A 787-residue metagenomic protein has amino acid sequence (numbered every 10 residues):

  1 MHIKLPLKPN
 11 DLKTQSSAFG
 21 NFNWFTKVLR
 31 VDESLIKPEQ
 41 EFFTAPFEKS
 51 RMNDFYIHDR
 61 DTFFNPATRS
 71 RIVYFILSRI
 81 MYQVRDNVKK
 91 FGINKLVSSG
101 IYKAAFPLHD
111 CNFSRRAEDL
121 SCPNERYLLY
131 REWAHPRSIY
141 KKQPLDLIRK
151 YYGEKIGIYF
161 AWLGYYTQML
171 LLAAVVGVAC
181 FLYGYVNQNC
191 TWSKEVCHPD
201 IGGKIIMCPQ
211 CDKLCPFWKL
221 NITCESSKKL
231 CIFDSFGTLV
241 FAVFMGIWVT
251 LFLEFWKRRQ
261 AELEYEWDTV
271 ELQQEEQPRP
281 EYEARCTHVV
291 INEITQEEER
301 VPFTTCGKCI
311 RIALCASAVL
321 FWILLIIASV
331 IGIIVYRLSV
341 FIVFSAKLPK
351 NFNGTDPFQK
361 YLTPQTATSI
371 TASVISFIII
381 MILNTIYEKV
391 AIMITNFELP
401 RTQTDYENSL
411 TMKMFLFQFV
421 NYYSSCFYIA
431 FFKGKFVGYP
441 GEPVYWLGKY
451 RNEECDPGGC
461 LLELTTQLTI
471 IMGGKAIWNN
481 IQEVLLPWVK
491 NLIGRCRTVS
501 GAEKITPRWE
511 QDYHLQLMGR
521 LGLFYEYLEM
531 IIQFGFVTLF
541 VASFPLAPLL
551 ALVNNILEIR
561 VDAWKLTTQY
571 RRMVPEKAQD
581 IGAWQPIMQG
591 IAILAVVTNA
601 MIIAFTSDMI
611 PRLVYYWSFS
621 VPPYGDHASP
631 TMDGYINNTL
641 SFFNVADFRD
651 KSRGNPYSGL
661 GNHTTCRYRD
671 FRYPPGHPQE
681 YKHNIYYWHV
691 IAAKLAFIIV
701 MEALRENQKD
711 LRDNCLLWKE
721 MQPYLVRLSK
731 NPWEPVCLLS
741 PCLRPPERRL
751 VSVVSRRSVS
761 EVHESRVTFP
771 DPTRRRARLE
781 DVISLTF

Functional and structural regions predicted by a protein language model:
M1-F787: Intrinsically disordered cytosolic tails
